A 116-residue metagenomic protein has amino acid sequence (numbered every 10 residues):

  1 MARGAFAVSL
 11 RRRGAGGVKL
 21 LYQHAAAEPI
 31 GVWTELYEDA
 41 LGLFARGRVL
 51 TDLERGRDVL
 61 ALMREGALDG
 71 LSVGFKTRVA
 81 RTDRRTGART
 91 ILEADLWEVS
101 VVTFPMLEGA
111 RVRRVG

Functional and structural regions predicted by a protein language model:
M1-G116: Signature of dsDNA virion morphogenesis modules
